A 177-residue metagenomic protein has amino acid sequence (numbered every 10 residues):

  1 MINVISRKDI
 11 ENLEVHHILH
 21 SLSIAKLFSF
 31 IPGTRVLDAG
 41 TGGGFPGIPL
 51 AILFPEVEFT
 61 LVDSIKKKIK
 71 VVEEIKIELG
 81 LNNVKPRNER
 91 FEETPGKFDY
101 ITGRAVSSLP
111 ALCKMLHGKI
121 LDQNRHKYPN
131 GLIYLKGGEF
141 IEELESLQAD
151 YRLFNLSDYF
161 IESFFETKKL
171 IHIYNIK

Functional and structural regions predicted by a protein language model:
M1-L37, K67-V84: Class I SAM-dependent transferase core
L37, E58-T60: Conserved beta-strand positions in the Rossmann-like core of class I SAM-dependent methyltransferases
D38-G42: Conserved S-adenosyl-L-methionine
G43-E56: Conserved SAM-binding loop of SAM-dependent methyltransferases across substrates and taxa, primarily the Class I
V62, I69-Y100: S-adenosyl-L-methionine
D99-I120: A short SAM/SAH-binding and catalytic strip from SAM-dependent methyltransferases
N124-E139: Conserved beta-strand signature within the Rossmann-like core of class I S-adenosyl-L-methionine
E139-K177: Active-site capping/gating segments
